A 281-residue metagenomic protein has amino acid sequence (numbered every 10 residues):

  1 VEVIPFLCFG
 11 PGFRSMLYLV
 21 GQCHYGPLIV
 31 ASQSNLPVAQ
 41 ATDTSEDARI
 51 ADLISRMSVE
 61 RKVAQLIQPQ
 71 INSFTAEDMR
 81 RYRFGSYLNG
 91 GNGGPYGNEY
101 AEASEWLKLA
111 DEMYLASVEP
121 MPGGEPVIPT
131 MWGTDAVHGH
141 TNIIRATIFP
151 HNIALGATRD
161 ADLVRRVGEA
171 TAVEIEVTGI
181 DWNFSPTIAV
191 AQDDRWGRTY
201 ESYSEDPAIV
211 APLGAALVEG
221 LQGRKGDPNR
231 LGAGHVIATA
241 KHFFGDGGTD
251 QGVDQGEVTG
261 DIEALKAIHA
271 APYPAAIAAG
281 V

Functional and structural regions predicted by a protein language model:
V1-V3, V20: Acidic, Ala/Val/Gly-enriched low-complexity intrinsically disordered segments
F6-L7, P27: Composition-driven detection of intrinsically disordered, low-complexity segments
L7-S15: Low-complexity, intrinsically disordered Ser/Thr/Pro- and acidic-rich segments
Y18, Q22-Y25, Q33: Low-complexity, intrinsically disordered or signal/transmembrane-proximal segments
I29-V281: Glycoside hydrolase catalytic-domain context in secreted enzymes
